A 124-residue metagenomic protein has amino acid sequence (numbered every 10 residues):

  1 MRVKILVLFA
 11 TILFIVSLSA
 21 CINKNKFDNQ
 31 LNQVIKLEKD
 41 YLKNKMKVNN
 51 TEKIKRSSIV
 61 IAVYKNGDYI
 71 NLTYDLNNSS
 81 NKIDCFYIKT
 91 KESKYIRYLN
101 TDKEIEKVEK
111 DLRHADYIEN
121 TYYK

Functional and structural regions predicted by a protein language model:
M1-I22: Sec-dependent bacterial lipoprotein signal peptides
A20-N77: N-terminal export/targeting and maturation segments
N32, M46, S79, K91-E92 (+2 more regions): Short linear sequence elements within intrinsically disordered, low-complexity coil regions
N77-C85, I105-E109: Short, surface-exposed beta-strand/loop "edge" segments at domain boundaries and coil↔beta transitions
S80-L99: A short, surface-exposed beta-strand/turn
L99-K124: C-terminal partner/receptor-binding element of secreted or periplasmic proteins
